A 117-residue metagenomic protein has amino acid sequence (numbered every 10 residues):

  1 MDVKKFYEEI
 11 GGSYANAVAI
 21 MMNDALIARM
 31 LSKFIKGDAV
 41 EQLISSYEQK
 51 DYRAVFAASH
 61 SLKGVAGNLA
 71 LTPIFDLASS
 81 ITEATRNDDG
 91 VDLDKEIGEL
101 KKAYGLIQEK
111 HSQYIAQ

Functional and structural regions predicted by a protein language model:
M1-A57, S61-Q117: Two-component system phosphorelay core
